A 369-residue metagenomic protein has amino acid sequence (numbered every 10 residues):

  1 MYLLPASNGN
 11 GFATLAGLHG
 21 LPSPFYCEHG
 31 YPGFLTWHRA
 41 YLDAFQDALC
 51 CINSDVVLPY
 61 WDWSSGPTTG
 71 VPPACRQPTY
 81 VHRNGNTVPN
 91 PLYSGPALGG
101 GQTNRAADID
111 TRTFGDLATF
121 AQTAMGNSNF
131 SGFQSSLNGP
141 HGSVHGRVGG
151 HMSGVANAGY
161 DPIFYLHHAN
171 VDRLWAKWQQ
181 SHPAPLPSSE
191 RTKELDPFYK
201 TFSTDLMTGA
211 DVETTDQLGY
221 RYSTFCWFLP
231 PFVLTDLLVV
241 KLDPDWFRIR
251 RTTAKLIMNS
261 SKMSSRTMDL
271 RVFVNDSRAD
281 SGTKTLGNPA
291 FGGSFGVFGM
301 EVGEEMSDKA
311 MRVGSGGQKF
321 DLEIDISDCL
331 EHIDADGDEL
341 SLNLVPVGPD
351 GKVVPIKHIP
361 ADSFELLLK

Functional and structural regions predicted by a protein language model:
M1-K369: C-terminal accessory segments of proteins
